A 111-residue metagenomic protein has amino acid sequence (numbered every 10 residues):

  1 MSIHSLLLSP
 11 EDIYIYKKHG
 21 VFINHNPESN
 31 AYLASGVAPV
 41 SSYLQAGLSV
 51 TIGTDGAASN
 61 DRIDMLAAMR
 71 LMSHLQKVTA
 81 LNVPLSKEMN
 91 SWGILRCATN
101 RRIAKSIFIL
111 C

Functional and structural regions predicted by a protein language model:
M1-R62, A80: Active-site core of metal-dependent hydrolases
S41-C111: His/Asp/Glu-enriched, well-ordered alpha-helical/loop segment that forms or immediately abuts the divalent-metal
